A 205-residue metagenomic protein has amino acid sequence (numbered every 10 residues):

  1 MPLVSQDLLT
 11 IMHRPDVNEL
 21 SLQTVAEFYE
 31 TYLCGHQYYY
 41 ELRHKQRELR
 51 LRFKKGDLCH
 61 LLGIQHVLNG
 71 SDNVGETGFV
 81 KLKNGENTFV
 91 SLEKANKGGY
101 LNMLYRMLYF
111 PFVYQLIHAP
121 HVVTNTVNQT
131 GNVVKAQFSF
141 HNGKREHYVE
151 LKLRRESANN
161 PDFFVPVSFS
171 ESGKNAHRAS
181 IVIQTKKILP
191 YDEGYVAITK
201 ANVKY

Functional and structural regions predicted by a protein language model:
M1-A136, H141, Y205: An acidic, glycine-rich, mixed-charge low-complexity segment common to nucleic-acid enzymes
Y105-A201: Conserved binding-pocket/active-site segment within a compact domain
